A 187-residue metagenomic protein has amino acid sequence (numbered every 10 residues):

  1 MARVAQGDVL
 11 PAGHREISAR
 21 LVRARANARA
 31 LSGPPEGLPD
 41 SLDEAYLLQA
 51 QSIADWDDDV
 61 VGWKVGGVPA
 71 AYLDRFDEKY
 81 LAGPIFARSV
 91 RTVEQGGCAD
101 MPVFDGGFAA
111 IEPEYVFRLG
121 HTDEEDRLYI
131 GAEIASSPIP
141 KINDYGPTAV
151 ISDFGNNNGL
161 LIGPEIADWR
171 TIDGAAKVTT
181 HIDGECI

Functional and structural regions predicted by a protein language model:
R3-I187: Catalytic-core "active-site belt" of small-molecule-metabolizing enzymes, emphasizing His/Asp/Glu-rich regions
